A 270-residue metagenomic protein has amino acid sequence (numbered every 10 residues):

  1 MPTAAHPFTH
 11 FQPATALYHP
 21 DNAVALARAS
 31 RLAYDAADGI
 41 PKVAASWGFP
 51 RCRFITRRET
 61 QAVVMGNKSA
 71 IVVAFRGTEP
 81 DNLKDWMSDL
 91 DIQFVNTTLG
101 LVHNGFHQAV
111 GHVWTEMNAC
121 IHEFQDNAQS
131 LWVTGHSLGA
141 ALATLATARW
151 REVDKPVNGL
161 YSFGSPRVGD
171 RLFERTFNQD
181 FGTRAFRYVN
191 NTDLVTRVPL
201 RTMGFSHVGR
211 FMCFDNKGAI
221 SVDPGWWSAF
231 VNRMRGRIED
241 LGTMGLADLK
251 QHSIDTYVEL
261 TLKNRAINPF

Functional and structural regions predicted by a protein language model:
M1-T134, L138-F270: Non-catalytic, mobile gating and regulatory segments of ester bond hydrolases
